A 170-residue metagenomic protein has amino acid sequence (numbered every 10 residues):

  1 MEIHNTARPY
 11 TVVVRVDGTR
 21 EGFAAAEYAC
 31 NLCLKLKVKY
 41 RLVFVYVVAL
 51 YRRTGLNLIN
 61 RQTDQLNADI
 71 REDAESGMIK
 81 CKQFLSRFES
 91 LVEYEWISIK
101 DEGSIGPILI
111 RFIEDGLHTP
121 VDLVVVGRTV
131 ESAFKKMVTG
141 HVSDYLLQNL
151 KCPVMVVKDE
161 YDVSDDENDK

Functional and structural regions predicted by a protein language model:
M1-I3, A7, N31, Q83-V124 (+2 more regions): Structural beta-alpha unit
E2-D64: Small/aliphatic-rich secondary-structure junction motif
R8, L123-N149, E160-E167: Glycine-rich, Arg-bearing micro-motifs that act as flexible, cationic patches
T19, A49, D101, E131 (+1 more regions): Residue-level marker for beta-strand->alpha-helix junctions and adjacent short loops that shape enzyme
A25, R53-N57, P107-I108, K136-M137 (+1 more regions): Short, well-ordered secondary-structure micro-motifs
V43-V45, E95-I99, M155: General small-molecule cofactor/ligand-binding pocket signal
Q62-G77: A short acidic, glycine-rich active-site loop that binds or catalyzes chemistry on phosphate/adenosine moieties
